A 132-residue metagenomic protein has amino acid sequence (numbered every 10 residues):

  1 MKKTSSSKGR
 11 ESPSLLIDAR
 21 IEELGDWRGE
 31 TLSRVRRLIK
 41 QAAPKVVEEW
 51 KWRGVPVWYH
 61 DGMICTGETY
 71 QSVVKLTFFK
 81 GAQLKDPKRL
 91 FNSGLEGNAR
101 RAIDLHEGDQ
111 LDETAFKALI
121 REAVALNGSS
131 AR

Functional and structural regions predicted by a protein language model:
M1-R132: Charge-dense, helix-prone N-terminal extensions
